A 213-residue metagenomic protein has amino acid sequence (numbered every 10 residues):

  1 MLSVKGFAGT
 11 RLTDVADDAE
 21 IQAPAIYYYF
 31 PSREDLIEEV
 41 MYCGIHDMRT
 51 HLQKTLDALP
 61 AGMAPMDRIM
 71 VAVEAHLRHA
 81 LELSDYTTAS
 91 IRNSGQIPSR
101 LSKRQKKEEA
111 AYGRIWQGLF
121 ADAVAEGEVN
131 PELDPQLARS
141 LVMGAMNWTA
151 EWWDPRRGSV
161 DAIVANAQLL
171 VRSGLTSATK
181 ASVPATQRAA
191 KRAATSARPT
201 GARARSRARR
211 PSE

Functional and structural regions predicted by a protein language model:
M1, D18, A75, H79 (+4 more regions): Amphipathic alpha-helical interface segments
M1-D35, E39: Helix-turn-helix
V4, D18, D35-A58, D67 (+6 more regions): Alpha-helical structural segments
V4-A8, L83, E126: Short coil/turn segments at alpha/beta junctions that flank glycine-rich nucleotide-binding fingerprints
A8-G9, G62, R156: Flexible coil/turn residues that form the inter-helical turn or adjacent wing/linker of helix-turn-helix
D14, M63-R68, D134: A conserved beta-strand->loop->alpha-helix hinge within the catalytic CA
D85-R92, S102-K106, V124-L170, A178-K191: Hydrophobic/aromatic-rich alpha-helical bundle segments in the mid-to-C-terminal region
K180-E213: Polybasic, lysine-enriched low-complexity intrinsically disordered terminal tails
